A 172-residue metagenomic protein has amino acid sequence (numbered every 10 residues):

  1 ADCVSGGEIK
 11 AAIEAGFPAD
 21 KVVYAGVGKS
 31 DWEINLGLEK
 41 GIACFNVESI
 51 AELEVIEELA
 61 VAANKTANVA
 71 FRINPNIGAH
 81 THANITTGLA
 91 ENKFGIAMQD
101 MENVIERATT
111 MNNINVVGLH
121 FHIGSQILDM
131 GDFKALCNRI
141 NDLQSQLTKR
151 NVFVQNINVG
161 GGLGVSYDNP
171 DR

Functional and structural regions predicted by a protein language model:
A1-N156, V165: Active-site-proximal beta-alpha core segment in soluble small-molecule metabolic enzymes
K134, P170-R172: Residue-level detector of alpha-helical segments with a strong bias toward transmembrane helices and their helix-loop
L163-P170: A conserved active-site cap/scaffold subdomain adjacent to cofactor or substrate pockets
